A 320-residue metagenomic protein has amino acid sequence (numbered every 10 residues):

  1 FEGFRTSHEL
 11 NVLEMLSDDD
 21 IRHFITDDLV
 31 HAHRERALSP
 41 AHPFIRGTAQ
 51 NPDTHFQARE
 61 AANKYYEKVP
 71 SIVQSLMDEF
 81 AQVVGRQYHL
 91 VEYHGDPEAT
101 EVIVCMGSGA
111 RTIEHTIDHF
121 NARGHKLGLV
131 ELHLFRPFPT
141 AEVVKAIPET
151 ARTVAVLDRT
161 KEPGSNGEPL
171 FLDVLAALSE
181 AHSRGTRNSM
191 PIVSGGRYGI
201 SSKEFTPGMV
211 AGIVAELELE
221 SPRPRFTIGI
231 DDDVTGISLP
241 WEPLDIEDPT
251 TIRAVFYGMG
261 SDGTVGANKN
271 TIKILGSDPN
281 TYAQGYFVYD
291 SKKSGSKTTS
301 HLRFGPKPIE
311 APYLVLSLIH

Functional and structural regions predicted by a protein language model:
F1-E92: Conformationally flexible catalytic loops at phosphate/diphosphate-handling active centers
R5-E14, E114-T116, T140-E142, S165-P169 (+3 more regions): Short acidic, glycine/serine/threonine-rich loops at helix termini
I72-Y88, C105-T112, H133-P139, R303: A general structural motif
E79-E101, E114, I237-T251: Glycine-/acidic-rich phosphate or pyrophosphate-binding loops and their flanking alpha/beta elements
V104-H133, I252-V315: Anionic-ligand anchoring segments at beta-strand to alpha-helix junctions in alpha/beta enzyme folds, i.e., glycine
R123-T153: Core nucleotide-handling region used for phosphoryl-transfer chemistry
T153-I246: Peripheral docking tails and interdomain loops at the edges of cofactor- or intermediate-handling domains
H320: Conserved small/polar residues in nucleotide/adenosyl-binding loops
